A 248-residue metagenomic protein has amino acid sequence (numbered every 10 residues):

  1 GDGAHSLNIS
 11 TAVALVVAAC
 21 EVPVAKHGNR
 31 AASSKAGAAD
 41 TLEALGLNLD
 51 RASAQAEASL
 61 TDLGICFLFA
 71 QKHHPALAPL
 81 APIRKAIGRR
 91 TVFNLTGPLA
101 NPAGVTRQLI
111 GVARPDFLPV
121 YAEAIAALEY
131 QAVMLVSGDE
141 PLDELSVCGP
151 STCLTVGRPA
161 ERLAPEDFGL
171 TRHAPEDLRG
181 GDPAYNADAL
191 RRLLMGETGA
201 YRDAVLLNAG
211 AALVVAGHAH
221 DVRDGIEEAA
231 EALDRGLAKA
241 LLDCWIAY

Functional and structural regions predicted by a protein language model:
G1-A32: Active-site cofactor/substrate anionic-group-binding motifs, chiefly glycine- and Lys/Arg-rich phosphate-binding loops
S6, E43-D50, A58-Y248: Glycine-rich anion-binding loops and their surrounding alpha/beta cores
V17-C20, S34-G37, L99-P102, F168-L170: A short alpha-helix capping/helix-coil boundary motif
G28, R51-S53: Short beta->alpha connector loops at strand-helix junctions that form conserved, small/polar/Pro-enriched
R30-N48: Active-site-proximal loop->helix
